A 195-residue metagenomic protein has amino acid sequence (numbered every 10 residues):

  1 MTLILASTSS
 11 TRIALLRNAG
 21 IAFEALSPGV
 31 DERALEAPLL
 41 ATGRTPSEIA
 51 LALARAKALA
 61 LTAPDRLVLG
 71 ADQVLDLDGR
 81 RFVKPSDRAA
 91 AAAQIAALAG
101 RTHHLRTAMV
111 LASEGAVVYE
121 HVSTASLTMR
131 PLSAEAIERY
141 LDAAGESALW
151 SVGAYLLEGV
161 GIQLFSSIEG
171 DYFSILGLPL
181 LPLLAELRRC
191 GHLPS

Functional and structural regions predicted by a protein language model:
M1-L67, E135, L184, R188-S195: N-terminal polybasic phosphate/anion-binding patch
L16, A54, D72, A91 (+2 more regions): Residue-level signal for inorganic ion chemistry
A22-R33, M109-A116, W150-I162: Mobile beta-alpha loop/short-helix "lid" or hinge segments that flank ligand
L67-Q73: Alpha-helical membrane segments and adjacent membrane-interface helices in multi-pass membrane proteins
Q73-H103, M129-P131: Active-site-adjacent loop/tail segments of enzyme domains
L77-D78, A112-V117, E169: Short acidic-glycine loop/turn motifs at beta-strand connectors
Q94, A108-A112, A116-E120, T124-A125: Anionic-ligand binding region
E120-P194: Active-site oxyanion/phosphate-handling segment shared across diverse enzymes
